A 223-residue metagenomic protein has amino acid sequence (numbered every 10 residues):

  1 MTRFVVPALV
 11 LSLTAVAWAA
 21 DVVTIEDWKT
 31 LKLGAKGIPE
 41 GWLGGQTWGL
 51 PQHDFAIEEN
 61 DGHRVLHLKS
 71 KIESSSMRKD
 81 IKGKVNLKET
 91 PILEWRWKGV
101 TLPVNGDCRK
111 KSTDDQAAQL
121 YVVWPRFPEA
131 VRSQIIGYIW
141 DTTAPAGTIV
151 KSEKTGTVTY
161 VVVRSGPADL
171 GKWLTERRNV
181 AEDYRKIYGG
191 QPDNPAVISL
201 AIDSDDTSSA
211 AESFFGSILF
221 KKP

Functional and structural regions predicted by a protein language model:
V6-T14: Bacterial N-terminal signal peptides
A20-Q46: Extracellular carbohydrate-recognition regions
W28, I198, S217-F220: Extracellular beta-strand elements of beta-rich domains used for carbohydrate recognition/degradation or cell-matrix
H53-S75: Short carbohydrate-recognition loop motifs
H67-E89, P103-N105, T157-V163: Secreted extracellular polysaccharide-interacting domains
R96-L102, P125-F127, A181, D203: Solvent-exposed strand-to-loop "edge" motifs in beta-rich extracellular domains
T113-V158: Extracellular/luminal beta-rich ligand-recognition and adhesion surfaces characterized by aromatic-Gly/Pro-enriched
D115-L120, G156-G166, L170-S209: Extracellular beta-strand ligand-recognition surfaces/modules
